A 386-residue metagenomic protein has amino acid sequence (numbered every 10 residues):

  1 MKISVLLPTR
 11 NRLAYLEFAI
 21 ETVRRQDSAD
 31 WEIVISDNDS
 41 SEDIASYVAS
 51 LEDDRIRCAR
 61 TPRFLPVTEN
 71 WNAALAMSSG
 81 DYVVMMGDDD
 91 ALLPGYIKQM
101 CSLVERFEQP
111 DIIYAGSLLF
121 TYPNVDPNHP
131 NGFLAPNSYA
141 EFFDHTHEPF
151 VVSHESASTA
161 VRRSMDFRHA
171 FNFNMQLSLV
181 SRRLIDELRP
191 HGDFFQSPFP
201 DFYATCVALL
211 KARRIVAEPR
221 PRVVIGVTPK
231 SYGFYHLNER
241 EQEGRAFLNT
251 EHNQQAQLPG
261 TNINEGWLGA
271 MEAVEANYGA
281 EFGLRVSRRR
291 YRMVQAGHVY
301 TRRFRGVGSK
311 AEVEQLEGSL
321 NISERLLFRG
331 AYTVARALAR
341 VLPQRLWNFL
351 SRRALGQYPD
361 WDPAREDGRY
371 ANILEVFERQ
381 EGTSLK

Functional and structural regions predicted by a protein language model:
M1-E239: Nucleotide-sugar donor-binding/catalytic module of glycosyltransferases that assemble extracellular/cell-envelope
G116, P221-K386: C-terminal subregions of glycosyltransferases and related glycan-biosynthesis enzymes
